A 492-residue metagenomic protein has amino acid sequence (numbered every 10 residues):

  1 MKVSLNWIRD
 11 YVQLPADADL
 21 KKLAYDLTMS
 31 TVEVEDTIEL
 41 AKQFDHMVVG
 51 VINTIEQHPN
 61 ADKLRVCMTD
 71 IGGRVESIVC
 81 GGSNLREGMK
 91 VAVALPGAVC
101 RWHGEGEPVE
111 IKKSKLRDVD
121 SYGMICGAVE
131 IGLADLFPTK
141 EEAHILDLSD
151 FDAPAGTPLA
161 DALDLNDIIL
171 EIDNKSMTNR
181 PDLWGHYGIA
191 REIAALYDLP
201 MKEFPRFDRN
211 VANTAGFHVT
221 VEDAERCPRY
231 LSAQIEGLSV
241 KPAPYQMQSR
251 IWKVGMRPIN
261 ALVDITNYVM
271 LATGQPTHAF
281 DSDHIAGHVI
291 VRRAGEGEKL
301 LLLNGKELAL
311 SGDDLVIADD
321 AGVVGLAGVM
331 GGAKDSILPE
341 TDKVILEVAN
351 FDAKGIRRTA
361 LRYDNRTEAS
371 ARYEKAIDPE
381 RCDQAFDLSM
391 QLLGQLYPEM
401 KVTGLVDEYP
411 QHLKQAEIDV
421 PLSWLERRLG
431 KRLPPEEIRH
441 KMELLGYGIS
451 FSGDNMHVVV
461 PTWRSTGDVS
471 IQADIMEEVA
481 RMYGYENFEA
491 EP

Functional and structural regions predicted by a protein language model:
M1-N210, I345, L361-D364, E368 (+4 more regions): Phosphate-backbone binding interfaces of nucleic-acid-interacting proteins
K2-W7, G82-V91, T178-D198, G255-A279 (+4 more regions): Conserved phosphate/anionic-ligand binding catalytic regions in large, soluble enzymes, centered on
V3-D10, D167-S176, P228-E236, E368-A376 (+3 more regions): Short, hydrophobic beta-strand segments
S4, Y11-V12, L23-Y25, R65 (+2 more regions): Glycine/proline-enriched, intrinsically flexible loops and inter-domain linkers
V49-I78, S249, T266-K334: Conserved mixed alpha/beta core segments that line enzyme active sites in large multi-domain catalysts
V129-E130, P138, D147-D150, V240 (+2 more regions): Conserved catalytic alpha/beta cores of large enzymes that bind or transform nucleotide phosphates and polynucleotides
G188, I418-P492: Extended, well-folded interaction surfaces typified by the phenylalanyl-tRNA synthetase beta subunit core
I193-E225, Y397-L425, L429-R432, I475: Terminal amphipathic helices with adjacent charged low-complexity linkers/tails
